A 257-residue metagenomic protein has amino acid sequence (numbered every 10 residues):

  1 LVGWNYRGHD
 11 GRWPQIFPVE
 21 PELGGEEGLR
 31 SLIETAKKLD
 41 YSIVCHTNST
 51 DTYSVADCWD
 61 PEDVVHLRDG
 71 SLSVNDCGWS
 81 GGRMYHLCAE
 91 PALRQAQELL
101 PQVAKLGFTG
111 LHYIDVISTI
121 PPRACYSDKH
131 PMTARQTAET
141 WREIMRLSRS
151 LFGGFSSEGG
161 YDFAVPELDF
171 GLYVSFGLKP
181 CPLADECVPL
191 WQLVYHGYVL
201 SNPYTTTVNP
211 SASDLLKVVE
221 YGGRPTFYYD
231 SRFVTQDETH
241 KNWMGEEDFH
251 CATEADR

Functional and structural regions predicted by a protein language model:
L1-Q97, K105-Y113, S118-H130: Aromatic-lined carbohydrate-binding/catalytic grooves of carbohydrate-active enzymes
D69, L87-H112, I117-R257: Active-site-proximal substrate-binding groove within the catalytic cores of carbohydrate-active enzymes
